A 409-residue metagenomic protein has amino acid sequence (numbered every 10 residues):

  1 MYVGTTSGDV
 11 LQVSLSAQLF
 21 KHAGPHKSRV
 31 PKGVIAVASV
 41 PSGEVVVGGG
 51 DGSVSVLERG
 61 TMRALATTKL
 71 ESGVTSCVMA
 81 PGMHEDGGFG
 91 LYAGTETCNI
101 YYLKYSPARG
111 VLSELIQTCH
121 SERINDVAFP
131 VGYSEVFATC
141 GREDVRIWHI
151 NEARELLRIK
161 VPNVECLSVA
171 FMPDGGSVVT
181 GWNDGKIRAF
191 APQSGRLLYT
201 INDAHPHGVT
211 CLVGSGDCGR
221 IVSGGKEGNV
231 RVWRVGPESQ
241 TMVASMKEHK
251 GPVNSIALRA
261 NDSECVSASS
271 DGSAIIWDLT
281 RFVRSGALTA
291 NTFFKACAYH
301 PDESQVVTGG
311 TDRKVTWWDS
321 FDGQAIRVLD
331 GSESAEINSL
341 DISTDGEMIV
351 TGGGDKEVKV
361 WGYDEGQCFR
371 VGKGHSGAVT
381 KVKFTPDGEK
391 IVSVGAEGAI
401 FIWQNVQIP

Functional and structural regions predicted by a protein language model:
M1, V45, L91, V136-F137 (+6 more regions): Hydrophobic beta-strand positions that form the internal "hydrophobic ladder" of WD40/Gbeta-like beta-propeller blades
G4-S7, G48-D51, G94-T97, T139-E143 (+6 more regions): Conserved strand-to-loop turn within each blade of WD40 beta-propeller repeats
V10-S14, V54-E58, Y101-K104, V145-H149 (+6 more regions): WD40-repeat beta-propellers
L15-Q18, R59-T61, Y105-A108, I150-A153 (+6 more regions): Short loop/turn segments that connect beta-strands within beta-propeller blades
K21-A23, R63-A66, V111-E114, L156-L157 (+5 more regions): A structural motif specific to WD40 beta-propellers
H26-V34, T68-T75, Q117-I124, K160-C166 (+5 more regions): WD40/WD-repeat beta-propeller blade N-cap
G33, G73-V74, R123, Y133 (+17 more regions): WD40/WD-repeat beta-propeller blade-loop signature
V37-G43, V78-G88, A128-S134, A170-G176 (+5 more regions): Loop/turn segments within WD40 beta-propeller blades
